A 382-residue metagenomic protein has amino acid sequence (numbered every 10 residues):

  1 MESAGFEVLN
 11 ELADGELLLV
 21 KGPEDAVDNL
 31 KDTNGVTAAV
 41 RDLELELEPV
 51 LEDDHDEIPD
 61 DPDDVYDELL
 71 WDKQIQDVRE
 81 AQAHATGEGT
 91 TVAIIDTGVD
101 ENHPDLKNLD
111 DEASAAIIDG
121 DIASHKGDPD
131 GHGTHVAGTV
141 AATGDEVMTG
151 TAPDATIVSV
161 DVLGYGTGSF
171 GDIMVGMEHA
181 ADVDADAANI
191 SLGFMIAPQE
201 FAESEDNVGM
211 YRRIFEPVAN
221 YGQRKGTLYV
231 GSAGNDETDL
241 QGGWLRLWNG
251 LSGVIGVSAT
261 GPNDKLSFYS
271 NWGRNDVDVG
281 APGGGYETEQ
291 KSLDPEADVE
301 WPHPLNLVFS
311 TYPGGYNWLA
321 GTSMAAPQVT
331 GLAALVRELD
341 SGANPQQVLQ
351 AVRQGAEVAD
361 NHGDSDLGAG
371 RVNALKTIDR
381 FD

Functional and structural regions predicted by a protein language model:
M1-E52: Inhibitory N-terminal propeptides of secreted protease zymogens
N10, L19, T91-I95, T156-D161 (+5 more regions): Structural recognition of the beta-strand scaffold that forms the well-ordered cores of secreted hydrolase catalytic
G15-E16, D25-A26, L43-L47, T97-E101 (+10 more regions): Solvent-exposed loop/turn segments at secondary-structure junctions within structured extracellular/periplasmic domains
T33-T91, V99, P104-K107: Protease zymogen maturation seam
E80-A113, A123-G171, L251-S252, D264-K265 (+4 more regions): Subtilisin-like serine protease catalytic core
D96, N249-E338: Extracellular S/T/G-rich loop segment that most often corresponds to the catalytic His/Ser-adjacent loop
T143-E146, V162-L251, G314-A326, V358-D366: Substrate-binding/access-modulating region of protease and related hydrolase catalytic domains
A185-L192, E338-D382: C-terminal subdomain of the subtilisin-like protease fold in secreted/lumenal serine endopeptidases
